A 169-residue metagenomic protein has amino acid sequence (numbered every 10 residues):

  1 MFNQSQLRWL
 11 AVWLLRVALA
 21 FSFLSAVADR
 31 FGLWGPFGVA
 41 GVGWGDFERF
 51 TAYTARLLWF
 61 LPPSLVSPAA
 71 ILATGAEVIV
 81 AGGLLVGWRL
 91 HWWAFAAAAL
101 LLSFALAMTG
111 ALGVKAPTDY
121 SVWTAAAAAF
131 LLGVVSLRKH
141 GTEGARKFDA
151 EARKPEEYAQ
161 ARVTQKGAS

Functional and structural regions predicted by a protein language model:
M1-R49, R56-W59, P63-A76, V86-S169: Extended, low-polarity transmembrane helix blocks
G83: Sequence context of c-type cytochrome heme-c attachment sites
